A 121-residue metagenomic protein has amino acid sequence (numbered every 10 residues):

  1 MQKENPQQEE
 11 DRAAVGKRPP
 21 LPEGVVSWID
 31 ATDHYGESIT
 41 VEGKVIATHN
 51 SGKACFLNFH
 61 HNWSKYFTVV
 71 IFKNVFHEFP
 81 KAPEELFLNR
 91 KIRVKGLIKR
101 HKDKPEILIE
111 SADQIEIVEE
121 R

Functional and structural regions predicted by a protein language model:
Q2-R121: OB-fold single-stranded nucleic acid-binding module
